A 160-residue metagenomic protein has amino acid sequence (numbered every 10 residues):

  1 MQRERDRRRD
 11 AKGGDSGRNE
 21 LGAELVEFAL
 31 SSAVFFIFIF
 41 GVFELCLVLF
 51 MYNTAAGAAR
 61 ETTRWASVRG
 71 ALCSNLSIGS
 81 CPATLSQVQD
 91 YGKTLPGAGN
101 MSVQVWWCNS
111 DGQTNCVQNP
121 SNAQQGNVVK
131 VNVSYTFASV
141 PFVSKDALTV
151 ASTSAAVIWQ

Functional and structural regions predicted by a protein language model:
Q2, N132-Q160: Low-complexity, S/T/G/P-rich flexible repeat/linker segments used as non-globular hinges and stalks within
Q2-G92: Alpha-helical assembly-interface signal, strongest on the long, hydrophobic N-terminal helix that forms
R7, F36, M51, D111 (+2 more regions): A generic structural micro-environment signature that highlights single residues at secondary-structure boundaries
G13-G17, Q124, K145: Extreme N-terminus of proteins, especially the signal/transit-peptide cleavage junction and the first residues
E61-N132, Q160: Short amphipathic secondary-structure patches
